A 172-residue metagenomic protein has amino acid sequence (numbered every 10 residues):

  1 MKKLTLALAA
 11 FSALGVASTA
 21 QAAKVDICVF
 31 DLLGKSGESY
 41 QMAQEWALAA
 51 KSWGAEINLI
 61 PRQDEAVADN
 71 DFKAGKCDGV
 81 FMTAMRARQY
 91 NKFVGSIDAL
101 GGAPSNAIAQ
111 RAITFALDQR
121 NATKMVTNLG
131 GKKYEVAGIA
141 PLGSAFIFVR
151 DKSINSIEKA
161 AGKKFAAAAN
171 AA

Functional and structural regions predicted by a protein language model:
M1-L4: Positively charged n-region of N-terminal signal peptides that target proteins for export
A9-G15: Bacterial N-terminal signal peptides
V16-A22: Sec/Tat signal peptide C-region and signal peptidase I cleavage site
K24-Q44: Extracytoplasmic "Venus flytrap"
A47-I57: Signal peptide-proximal N-terminal region of secreted/periplasmic/extracellular or secretory-lumen proteins
E56-D64, A166-A167: Short beta-strand-to-loop elements that line the ligand-binding cleft of bilobed periplasmic-binding protein-like
V67-D69: Short, hydrophobic alpha-helical packing/hinge segments within bilobed ligand-binding/sensory domains
K73, D78, T83-A172: Contiguous mixed-secondary-structure segments that line small-molecule binding/active-site clefts of soluble domains
